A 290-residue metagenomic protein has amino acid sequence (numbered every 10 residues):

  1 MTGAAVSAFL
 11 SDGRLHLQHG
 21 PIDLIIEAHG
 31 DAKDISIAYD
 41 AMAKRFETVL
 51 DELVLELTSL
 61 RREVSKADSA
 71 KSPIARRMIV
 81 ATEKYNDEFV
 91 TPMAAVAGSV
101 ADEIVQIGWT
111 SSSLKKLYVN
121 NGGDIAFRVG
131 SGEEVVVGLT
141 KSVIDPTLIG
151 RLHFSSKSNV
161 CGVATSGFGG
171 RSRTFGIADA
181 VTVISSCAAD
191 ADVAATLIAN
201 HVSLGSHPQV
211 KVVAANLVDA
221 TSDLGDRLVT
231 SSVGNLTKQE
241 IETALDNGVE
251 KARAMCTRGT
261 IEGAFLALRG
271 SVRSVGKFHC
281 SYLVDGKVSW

Functional and structural regions predicted by a protein language model:
M1-Y39: N-terminal basic/disordered segments at the start of proteins
T2-A5, A32-N120, S186-S274, L283-W290: Alpha/propeptide regions of enzymes that mature by internal proteolysis
S11, L17-G20, G132, K141 (+1 more regions): Conserved glycine-rich phosphate/nucleotide-binding loop and adjacent Mg2+-coordinating catalytic segment
G20-I26, R173-I177, D223-V229: Short acidic (Asp/Glu) and glycine-rich catalytic loops that position anionic groups and cofactors
D23, D34, I144-L148, R171 (+1 more regions): Short, surface-exposed beta-strand/loop "edge" segments at domain boundaries and coil↔beta transitions
V90-S186, D190-V193: Glycine-rich anion/phosphate-binding loop at the beta-strand->alpha-helix junction
